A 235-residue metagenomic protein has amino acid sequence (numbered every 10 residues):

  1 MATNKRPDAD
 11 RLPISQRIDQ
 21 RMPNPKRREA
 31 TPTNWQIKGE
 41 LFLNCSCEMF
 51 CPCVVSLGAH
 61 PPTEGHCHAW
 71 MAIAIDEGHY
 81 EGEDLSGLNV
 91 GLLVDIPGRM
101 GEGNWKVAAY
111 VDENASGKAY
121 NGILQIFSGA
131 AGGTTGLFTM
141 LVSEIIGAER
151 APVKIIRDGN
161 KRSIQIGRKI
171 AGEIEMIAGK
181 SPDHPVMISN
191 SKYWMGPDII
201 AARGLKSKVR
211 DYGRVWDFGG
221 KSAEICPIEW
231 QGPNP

Functional and structural regions predicted by a protein language model:
M1-A9: N-terminal acidic, proline/glycine-rich, low-complexity intrinsically disordered segments
T3, I14, I18, M22-N24: Intrinsic disorder/low-complexity segments
R6-P7, K26-R28: Residue-level detector of intrinsically disordered/flexible regions characterized by low predicted structural confidence
A9-L12, L41-L43: Short N-terminal leader segment in a subset of presequences, especially plant chloroplast and some mitochondrial
R28-G78: N-terminal ordered "arm"
A69-V94: Short, intrinsically disordered, low-complexity segments enriched in Ser/Thr and Pro
G87-P235: Internal, well-folded beta-alpha domain core
